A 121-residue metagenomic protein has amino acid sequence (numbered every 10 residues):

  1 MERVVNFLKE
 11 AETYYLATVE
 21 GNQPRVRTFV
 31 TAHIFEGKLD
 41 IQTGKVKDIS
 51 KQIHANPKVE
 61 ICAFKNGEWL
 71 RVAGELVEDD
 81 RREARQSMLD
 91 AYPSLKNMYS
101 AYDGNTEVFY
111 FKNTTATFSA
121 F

Functional and structural regions predicted by a protein language model:
M1-E2, T43-V46, P93-S94: Charged, amphipathic alpha-helical segments
N6-E20, V59-I61: A short, Trp-centered hydrophobic/proline-enriched beta-strand micro-motif
T28-V30: Conserved beta-strand in the GNAT
A32-G67: A short mixed-secondary-structure module that forms the rim of ligand-binding clefts
R71-F121: Charged, gly/pro-rich active-site loop segments
